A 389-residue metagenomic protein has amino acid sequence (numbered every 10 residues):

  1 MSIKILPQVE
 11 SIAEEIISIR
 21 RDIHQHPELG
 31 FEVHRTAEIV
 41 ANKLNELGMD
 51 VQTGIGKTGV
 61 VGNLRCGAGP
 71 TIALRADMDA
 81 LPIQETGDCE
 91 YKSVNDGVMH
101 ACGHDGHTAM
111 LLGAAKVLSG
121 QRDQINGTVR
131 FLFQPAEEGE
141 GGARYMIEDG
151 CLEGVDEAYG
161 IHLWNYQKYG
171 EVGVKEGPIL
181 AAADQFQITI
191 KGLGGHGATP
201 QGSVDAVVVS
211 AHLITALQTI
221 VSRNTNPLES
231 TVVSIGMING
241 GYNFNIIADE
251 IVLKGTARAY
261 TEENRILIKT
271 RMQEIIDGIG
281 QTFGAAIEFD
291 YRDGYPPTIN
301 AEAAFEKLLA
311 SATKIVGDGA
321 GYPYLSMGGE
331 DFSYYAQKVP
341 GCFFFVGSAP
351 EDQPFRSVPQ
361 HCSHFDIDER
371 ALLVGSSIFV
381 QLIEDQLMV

Functional and structural regions predicted by a protein language model:
S2-H100, D105, A109-I125: Acidic/His- and Gly-rich active-site-bordering loop/insert found across diverse amide/peptide-bond hydrolases
A13, I17, H34-A41, L111 (+6 more regions): Hydrophobic face of alpha-helices
I23, G62, L74, H104 (+8 more regions): Divalent metal-coordination and catalytic microenvironments
Q52-G54, A76, F131-F133, E157-I161 (+1 more regions): General beta-strand structural signal in soluble alpha/beta enzymes
V60-V61, L81-I83, D88-M99, G106 (+3 more regions): Histidine/acidic-residue-rich, glycine-tolerant segments that coordinate divalent metal ions
L64, I190-G192, A257-A259: Short beta-strand-to-loop capping motifs
A73-R75, F186, F343-A349: Non-cysteine beta-strand/loop elements that form the S-adenosyl-L-methionine
A211-V389: Metal-dependent amide/peptide-bond hydrolase catalytic core, centered on the "pita-bread" metallohydrolase fold
